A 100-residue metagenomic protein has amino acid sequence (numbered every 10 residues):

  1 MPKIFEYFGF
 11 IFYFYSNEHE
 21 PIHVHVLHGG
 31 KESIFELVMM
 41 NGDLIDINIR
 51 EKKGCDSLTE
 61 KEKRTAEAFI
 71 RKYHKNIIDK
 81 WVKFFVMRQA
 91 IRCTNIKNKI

Functional and structural regions predicted by a protein language model:
M1-G29: Short, charged/polar N-terminal "headpieces" of proteins
F10-F12, M40, Q89-A90: Short linear sequence elements within intrinsically disordered, low-complexity coil regions
I11, S16, I34-E36, I77-K83: Broad hydrophobic/π-residue packing in well-ordered secondary structure
E20-E60: A short, structured beta-strand/loop element
K53-C93: Well-ordered alpha/beta subsegment
C93-I100: Short acidic DE-rich linear segments
